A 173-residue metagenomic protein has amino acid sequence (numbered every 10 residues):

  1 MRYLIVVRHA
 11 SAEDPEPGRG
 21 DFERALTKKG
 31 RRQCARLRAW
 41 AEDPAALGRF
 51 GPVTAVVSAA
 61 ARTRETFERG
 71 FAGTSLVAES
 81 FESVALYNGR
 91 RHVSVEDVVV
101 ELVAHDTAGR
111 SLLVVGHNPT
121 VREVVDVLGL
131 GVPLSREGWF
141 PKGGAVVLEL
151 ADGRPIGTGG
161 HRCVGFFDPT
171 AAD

Functional and structural regions predicted by a protein language model:
R2-L4, V53, T107-G116: Generic beta-sheet signal
R2-Y87, V93, G129, P133-R136 (+1 more regions): Active-site-proximal alpha-helix that buttresses catalytic centers in soluble enzyme cores
V6-A12, V114-V121: Histidine-centered catalytic micro-motifs
Q33, D97-V100: Terminal, non-globular segments
C34-L37, G51, H161-D173: MPN/JAMM (Mov34/JAB) isopeptidase/deubiquitinase module and associated MPN-bearing subunits/adaptors in ubiquitin
P44-F50, L102-R110: Glycine-rich phosphate-binding loop signature in dinucleotide/nucleotide-binding domains
H105-A108, P119-G143: Non-DNA-binding regulatory cores of transcription-related proteins, predominantly C-terminal effector-binding
V132-R162, F166-P169: Domain-level recognition of soluble alpha/beta enzyme cores, biased toward histidine phosphatases/phosphomutases
